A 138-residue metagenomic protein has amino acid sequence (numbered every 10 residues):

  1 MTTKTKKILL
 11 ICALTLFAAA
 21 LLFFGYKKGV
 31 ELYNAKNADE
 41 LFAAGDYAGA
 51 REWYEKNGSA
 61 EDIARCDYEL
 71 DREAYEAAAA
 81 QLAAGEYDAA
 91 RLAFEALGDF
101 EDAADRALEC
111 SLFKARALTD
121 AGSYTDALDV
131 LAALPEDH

Functional and structural regions predicted by a protein language model:
M1-F17, L21: N-terminal Sec-pathway targeting helices
F23-Y33: Juxtamembrane cytosolic interface motif at the C-terminal end of transmembrane helices
E31-F42, Y68-L82, D105-T119: Alpha-helical tetratricopeptide repeat
N37-Y54: Short extracytoplasmic/periplasmic juxtamembrane "stem" segments immediately C-terminal to an N-terminal membrane anchor
D39, L82-G85, A90-A93, V130 (+1 more regions): Non-catalytic tandem-repeat scaffold regions and their flanking low-complexity/translocation tails
Y54-C66, A93-R106, L131-H138: Short solvent-exposed coil/turn linkers within tandem alpha-helical repeat scaffolds
